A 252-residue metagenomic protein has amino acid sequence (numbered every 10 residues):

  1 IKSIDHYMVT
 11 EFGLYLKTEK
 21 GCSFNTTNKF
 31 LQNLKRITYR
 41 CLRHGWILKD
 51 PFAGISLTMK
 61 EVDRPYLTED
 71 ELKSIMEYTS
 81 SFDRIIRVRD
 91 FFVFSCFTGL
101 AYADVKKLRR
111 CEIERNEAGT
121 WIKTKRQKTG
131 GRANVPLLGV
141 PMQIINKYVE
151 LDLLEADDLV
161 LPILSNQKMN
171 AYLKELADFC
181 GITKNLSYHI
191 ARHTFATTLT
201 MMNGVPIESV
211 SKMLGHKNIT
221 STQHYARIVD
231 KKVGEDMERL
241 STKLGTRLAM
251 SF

Functional and structural regions predicted by a protein language model:
I1-R40: Short, Lys/Arg-enriched alpha-helical recognition elements, typified by the DNA-recognition helix
F24, N28-F30, R43-Y102, N203: Basic, Lys/Arg- and aromatic-enriched nucleic-acid-binding interface segment
Y39-K49, S95-A118, E208: Short, charged phosphate-coordinating catalytic segments
E61, Q127-N146, E155-E175: C-terminal catalytic core of Y-nucleophile DNA break-rejoin enzymes
Y66, R126-G130, N166, L214-R239: Catalytic-site neighborhood detector that most strongly recognizes the C-terminal catalytic loop/helix of tyrosine
V93, F97, A103-D104, T194-K217 (+1 more regions): C-terminal catalytic core of tyrosine-transesterase DNA break-rejoin enzymes
E112-G119, T183-K184, G204-H224, E235 (+1 more regions): Short, polar N-cap/turn motifs at the start of nucleic acid-interacting alpha helices
L151-E155, L240-F252: C-terminal secondary-structure termini that scaffold catalytic or DNA-interacting sites
